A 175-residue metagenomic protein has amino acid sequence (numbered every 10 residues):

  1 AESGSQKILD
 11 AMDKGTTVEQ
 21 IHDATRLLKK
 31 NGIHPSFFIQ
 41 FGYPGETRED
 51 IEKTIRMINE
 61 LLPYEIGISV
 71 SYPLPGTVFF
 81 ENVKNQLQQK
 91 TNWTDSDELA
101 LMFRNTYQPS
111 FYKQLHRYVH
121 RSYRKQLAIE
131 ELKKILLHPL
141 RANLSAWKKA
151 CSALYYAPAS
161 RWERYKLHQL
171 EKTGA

Functional and structural regions predicted by a protein language model:
A1-L140: A structural motif corresponding to the C-terminal lobe/cap of the Radical SAM core domain
R117-A175: Membrane-proximal basic amphipathic "stem/tether" segments
